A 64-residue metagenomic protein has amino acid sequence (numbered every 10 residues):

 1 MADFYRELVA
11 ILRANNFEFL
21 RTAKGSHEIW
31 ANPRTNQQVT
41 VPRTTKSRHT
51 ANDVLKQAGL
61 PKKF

Functional and structural regions predicted by a protein language model:
M1-K24, A31-F64: Basic nucleic-acid-binding interfaces
